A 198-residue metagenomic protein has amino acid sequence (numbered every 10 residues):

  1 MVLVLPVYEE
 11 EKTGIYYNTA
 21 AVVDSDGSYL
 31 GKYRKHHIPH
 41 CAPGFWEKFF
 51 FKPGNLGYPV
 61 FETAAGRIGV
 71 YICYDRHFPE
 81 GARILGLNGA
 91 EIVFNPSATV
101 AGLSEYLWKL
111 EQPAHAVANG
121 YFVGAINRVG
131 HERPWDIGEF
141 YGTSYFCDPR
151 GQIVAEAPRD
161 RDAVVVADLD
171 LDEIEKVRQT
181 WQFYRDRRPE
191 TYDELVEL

Functional and structural regions predicted by a protein language model:
M1-V4, R67, C73-V164: CN hydrolase (nitrilase-like) catalytic-core segments centered on the catalytic cysteine and neighboring Lys/Glu
L5, T19-V22, P59, S144-F146 (+1 more regions): Short beta-strand scaffold segments in enzyme catalytic cores
E10-I15, W135-E139: Short loop/turn motifs at secondary-structure junctions and domain boundaries
E11-E91, A101-A114, T180: Active-site catalytic loop in hydrolytic enzyme cores
T19, K32-R34, N95, E156 (+1 more regions): Residue-level detector of high-confidence beta-strand sites
S28-G31, Q152-V154, I174-E175: Short helix-loop capping/hinge motifs at secondary-structure junctions, enriched in acidic/polar residues
I174-L198: A conserved C-terminal secondary-structure "cap"
